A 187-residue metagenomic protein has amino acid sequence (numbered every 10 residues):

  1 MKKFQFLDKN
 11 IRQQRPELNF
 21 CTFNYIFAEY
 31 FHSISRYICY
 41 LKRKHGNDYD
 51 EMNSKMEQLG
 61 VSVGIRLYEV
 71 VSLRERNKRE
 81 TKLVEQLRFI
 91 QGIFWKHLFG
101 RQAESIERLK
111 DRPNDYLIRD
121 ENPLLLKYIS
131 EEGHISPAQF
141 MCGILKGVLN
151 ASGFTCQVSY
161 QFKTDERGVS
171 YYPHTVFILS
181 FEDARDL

Functional and structural regions predicted by a protein language model:
M1-P137, R167-Y172, V176-I178, D183-L187: N-terminal accessory segment detector
Q102-E104, I144, Q161-D165: Eukaryotic intrinsically disordered and solvent-exposed regulatory patches
M141-T155: Mixed-charge, glycine-accented linear interaction segment located at domain edges/termini
G153-R167: Low-complexity, intrinsically disordered Gly/Pro/Thr-rich segments
